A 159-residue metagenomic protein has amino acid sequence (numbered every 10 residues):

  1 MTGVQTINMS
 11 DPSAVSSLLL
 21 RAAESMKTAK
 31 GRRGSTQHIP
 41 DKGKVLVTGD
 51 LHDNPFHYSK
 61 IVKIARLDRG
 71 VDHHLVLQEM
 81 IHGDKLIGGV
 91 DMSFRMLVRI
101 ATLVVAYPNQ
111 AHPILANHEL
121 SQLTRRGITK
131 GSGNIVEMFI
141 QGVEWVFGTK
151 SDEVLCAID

Functional and structural regions predicted by a protein language model:
M1-D159: Feature recognizes metal-dependent phosphohydrolase scaffolds
